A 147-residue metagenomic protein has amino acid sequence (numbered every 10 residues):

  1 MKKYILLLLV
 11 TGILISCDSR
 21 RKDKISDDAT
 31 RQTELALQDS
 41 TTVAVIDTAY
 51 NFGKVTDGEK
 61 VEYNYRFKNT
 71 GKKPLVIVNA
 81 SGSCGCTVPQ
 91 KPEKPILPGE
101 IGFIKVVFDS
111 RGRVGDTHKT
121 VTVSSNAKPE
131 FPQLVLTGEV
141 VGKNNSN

Functional and structural regions predicted by a protein language model:
M1-Y4: Positively charged n-region of N-terminal signal peptides that target proteins for export
I13-S16: C-terminal motif of bacterial Sec signal peptides marking the signal peptidase cleavage site
D18-E34: Short, low-complexity, disordered segments immediately C-terminal to signal peptides in bacterial exported proteins
L35-V78, S83, V114, S124-T137 (+1 more regions): Post-signal-peptide N-terminal segment of Sec-exported extracytoplasmic proteins
Y50, E100-V106: Short strand-edge motifs at loop-to-beta-strand transitions and within beta-strands of extracellular beta-rich domains
F52-G53, K91-I96, D109: Beta-strand-rich interaction surfaces with strong enrichment in secreted/lumenal proteins
K72-E100: Surface-exposed binding patches on compact interaction domains or structured appendages
G112-H118: Short glycine/proline/serine/threonine-rich loop/turn segments at secondary-structure transition edges
